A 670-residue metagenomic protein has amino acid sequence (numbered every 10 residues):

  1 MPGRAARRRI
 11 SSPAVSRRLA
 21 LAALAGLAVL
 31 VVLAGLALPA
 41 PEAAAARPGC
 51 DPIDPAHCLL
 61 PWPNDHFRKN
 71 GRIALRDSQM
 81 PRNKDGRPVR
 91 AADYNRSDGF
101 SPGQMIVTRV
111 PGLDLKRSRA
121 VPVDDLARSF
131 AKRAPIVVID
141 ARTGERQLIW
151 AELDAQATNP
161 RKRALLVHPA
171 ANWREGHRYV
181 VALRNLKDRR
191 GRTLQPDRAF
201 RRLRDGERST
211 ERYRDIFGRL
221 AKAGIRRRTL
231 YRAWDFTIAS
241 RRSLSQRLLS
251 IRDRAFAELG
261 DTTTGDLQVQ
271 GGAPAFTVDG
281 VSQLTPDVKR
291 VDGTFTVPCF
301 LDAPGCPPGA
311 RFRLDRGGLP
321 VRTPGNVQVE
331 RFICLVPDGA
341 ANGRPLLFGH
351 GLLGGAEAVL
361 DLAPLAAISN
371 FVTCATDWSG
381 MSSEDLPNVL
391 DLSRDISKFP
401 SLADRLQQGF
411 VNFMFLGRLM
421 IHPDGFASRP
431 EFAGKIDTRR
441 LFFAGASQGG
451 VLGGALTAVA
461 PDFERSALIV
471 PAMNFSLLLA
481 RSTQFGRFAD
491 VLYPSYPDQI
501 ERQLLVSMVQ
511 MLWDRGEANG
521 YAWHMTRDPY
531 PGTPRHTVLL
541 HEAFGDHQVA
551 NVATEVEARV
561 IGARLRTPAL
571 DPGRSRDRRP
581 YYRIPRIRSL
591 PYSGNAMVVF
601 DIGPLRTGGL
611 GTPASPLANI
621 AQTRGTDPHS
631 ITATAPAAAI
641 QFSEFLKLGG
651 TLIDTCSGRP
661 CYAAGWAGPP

Functional and structural regions predicted by a protein language model:
G3-G26: Bacterial N-terminal signal peptides that target proteins for export
A22-A37: Bacterial N-terminal signal peptides
A45-D279, P286-P298, G305: Acidic, low-complexity Ser/Thr/Gly/Pro-rich repeat segments typical of extracellular/periplasmic and surface-exposed
N159-R184, D188-R189, G325-A363: A conserved hydrophobic secondary-structure block that centers on an alpha-helix together with its immediately flanking
T263-G339, R344-P345: Domain-level recognition of soluble alpha/beta enzyme cores, biased toward histidine phosphatases/phosphomutases
A303-E330, A341-F432: Cap/lid segment of the alpha/beta-hydrolase catalytic domain
R405-Q408, A467-P670: C-terminal subdomain of alpha/beta-hydrolase-fold enzymes, centered on the catalytic histidine and its supporting
L419-A480: Primarily recognizes the serine-hydrolase "nucleophile elbow" in alpha/beta-hydrolase and SGNH/GDSL folds
